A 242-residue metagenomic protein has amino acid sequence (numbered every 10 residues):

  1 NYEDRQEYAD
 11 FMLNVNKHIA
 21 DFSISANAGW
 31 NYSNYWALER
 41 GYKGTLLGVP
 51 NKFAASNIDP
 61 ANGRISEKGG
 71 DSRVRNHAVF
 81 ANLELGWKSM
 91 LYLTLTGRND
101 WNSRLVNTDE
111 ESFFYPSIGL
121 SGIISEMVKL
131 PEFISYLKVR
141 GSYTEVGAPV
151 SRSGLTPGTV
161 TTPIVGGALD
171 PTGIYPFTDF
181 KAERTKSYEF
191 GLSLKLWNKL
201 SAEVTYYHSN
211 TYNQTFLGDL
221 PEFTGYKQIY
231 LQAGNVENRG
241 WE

Functional and structural regions predicted by a protein language model:
N1-E242: Extracellular/periplasmic, surface-exposed regions of secreted and cell-surface proteins
